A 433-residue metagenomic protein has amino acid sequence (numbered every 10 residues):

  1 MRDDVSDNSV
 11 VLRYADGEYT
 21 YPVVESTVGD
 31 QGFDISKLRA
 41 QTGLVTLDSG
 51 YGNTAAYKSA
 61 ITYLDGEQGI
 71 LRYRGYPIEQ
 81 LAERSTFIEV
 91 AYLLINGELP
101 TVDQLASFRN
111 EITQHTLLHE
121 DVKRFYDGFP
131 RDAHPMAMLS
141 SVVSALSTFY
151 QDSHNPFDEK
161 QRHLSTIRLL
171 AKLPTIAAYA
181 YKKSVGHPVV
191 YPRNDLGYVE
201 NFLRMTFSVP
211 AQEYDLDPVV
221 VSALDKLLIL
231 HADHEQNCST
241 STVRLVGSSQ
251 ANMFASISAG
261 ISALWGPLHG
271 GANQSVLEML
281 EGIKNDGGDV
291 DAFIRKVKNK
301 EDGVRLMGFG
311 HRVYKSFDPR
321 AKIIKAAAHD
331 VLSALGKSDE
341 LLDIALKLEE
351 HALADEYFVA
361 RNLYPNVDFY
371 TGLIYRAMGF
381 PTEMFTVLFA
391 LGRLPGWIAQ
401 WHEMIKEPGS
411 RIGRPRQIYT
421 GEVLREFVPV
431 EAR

Functional and structural regions predicted by a protein language model:
R2-R433: Non-transmembrane, aqueous-exposed alpha-helical and coiled segments at domain scale
